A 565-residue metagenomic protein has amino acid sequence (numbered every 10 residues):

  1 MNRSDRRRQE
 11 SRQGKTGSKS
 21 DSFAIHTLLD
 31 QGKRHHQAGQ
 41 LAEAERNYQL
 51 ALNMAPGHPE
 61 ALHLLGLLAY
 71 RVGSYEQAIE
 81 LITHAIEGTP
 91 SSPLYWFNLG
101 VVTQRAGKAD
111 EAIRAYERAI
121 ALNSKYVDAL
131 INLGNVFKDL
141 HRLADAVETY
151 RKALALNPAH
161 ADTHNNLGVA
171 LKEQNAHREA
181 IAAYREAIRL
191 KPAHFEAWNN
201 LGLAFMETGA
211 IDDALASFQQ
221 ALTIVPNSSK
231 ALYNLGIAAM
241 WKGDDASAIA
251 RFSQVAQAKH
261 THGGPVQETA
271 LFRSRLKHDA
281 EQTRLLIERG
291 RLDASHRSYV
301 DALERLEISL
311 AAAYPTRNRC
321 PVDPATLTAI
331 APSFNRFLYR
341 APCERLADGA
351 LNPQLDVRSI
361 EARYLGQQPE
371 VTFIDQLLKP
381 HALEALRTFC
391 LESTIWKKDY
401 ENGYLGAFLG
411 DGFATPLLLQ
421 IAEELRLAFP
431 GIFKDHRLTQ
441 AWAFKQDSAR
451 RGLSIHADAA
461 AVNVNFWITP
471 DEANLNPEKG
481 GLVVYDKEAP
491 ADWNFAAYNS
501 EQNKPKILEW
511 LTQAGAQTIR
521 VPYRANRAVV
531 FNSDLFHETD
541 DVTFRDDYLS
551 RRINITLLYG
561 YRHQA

Functional and structural regions predicted by a protein language model:
R7-T27: TPR-adjacent "capping" and linker segments in tetratricopeptide-repeat scaffold/adaptor proteins
L29-K33, Q37, E60-R71, L94-R105 (+4 more regions): Conserved alpha-helical positions within TPR/SEL1-like repeat arrays
W241-G243, A248-I249, S253-A528, D534-A565: Fe(II)/2-oxoglutarate oxygenase catalytic core
